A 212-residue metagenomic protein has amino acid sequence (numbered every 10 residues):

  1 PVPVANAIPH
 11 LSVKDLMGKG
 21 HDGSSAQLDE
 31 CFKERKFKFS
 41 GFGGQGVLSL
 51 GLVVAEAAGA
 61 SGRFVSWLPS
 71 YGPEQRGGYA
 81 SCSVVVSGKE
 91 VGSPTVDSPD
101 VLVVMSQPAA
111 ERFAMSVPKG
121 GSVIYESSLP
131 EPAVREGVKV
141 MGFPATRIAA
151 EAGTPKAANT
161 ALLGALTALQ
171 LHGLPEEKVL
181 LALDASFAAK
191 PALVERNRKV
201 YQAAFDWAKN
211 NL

Functional and structural regions predicted by a protein language model:
P1: Local cysteine-cluster metal-coordination motifs and their immediate loop/turn environment, predominantly Fe-S cluster
V4-L212: Active-site cofactor/cluster-binding pocket
